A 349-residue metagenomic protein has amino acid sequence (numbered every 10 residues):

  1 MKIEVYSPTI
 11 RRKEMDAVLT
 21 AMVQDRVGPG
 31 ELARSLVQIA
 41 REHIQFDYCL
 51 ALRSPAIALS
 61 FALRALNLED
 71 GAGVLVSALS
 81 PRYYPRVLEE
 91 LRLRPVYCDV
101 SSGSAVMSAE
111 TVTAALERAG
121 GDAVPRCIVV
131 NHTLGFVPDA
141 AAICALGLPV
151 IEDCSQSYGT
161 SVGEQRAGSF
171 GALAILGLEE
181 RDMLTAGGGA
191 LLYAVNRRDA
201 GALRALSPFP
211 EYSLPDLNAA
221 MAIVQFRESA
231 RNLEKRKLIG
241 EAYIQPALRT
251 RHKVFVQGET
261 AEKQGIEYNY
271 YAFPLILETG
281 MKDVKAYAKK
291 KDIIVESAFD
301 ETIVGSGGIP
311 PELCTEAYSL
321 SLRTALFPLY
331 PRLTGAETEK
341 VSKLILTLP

Functional and structural regions predicted by a protein language model:
M1-V27, P328: N-terminal "arm"/small-domain region of PLP-dependent enzymes with the aminotransferase-like
R26-G73, V87-L91, Y97: Phosphate-binding glycine-rich loop
R34-Q38, F46-L50, E110, E117 (+2 more regions): PLP-dependent aminotransferase class I/II
A62-R118, A288: Conserved PLP-anchoring active-site segment centered on the Schiff-base-forming lysine
L75, V96, V150-I151, I175 (+3 more regions): Structural detector of well-ordered beta-strand residues that form the stable sheet scaffold of enzyme domains
G103-R166, G171-M183, N196-R198: Active-site phosphate-binding strand-loop segment of PLP-dependent enzymes
D182, A186-L191: Glycine-rich phosphate-binding loop of ATP-grasp-fold ATP-dependent ligases
